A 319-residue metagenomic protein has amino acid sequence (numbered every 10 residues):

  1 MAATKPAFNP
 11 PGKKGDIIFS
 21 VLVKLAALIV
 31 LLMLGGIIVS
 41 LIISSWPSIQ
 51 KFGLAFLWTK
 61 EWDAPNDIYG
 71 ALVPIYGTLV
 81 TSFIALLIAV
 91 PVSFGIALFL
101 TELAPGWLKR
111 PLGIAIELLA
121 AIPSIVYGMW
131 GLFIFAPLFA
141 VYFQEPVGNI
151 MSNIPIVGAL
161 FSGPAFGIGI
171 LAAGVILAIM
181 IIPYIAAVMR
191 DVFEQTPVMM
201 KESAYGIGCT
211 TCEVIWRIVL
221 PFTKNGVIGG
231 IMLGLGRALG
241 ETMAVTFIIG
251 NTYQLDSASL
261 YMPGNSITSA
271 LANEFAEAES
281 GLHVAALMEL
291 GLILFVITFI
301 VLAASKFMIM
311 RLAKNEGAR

Functional and structural regions predicted by a protein language model:
M1-A27, S305-R319: Transmembrane alpha-helical segments of polytopic membrane transport and secretion proteins
K5-I17, V21-L22, I42-A85, P105-G106 (+2 more regions): Periplasmic/extracellular loop-to-transmembrane helix junction in inner-membrane transport proteins
K51-Y69, Y127-A178, Y261: Membrane-interfacial helix termini and adjacent extracytoplasmic/periplasmic loops of multi-pass transporters
A85-I116, K306-K314: Transmembrane-helix boundary motif in ABC transporter permease subunits
F94-F99, P155, S162-G206, T210-E213 (+2 more regions): Membrane-cytosol interface at the C-terminal ends of specific transmembrane alpha-helices in multi-pass membrane
A115-L118, I122, V126, I185-T196 (+2 more regions): Transmembrane alpha-helices
R190-E194, V198, N273-R319: C-terminal transmembrane helix and the adjacent membrane-cytosol boundary/short C-terminal tail of inner/organellar
R237-S280: Glycine-rich helix-loop "coupling/hinge" segments at transmembrane-helix boundaries in multipass transporters
